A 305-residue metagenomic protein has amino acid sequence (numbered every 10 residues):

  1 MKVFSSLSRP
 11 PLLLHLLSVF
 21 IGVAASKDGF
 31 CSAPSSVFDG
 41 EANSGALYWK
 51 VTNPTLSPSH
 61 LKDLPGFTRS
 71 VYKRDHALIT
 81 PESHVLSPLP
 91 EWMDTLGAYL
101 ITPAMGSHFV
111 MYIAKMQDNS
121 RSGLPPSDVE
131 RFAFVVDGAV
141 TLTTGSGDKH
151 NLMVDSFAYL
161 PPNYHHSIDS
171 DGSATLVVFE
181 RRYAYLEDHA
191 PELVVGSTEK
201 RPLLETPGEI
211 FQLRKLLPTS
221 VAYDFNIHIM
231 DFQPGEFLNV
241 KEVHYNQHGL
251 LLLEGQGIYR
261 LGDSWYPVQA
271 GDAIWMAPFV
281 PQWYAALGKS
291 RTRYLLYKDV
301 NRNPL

Functional and structural regions predicted by a protein language model:
S8-A25: Cleavable N-terminal signal peptides of Sec/SRP-targeted secreted and luminal proteins
K27-H108, S173-F225: A short, N-terminal "cap"/entry segment at the start of jelly-roll beta-barrel domains of the cupin/DSBH fold
D94-L100, V110-S127, H228-H244, P278: Conserved short histidine dyad/triad with adjacent acidic residue
K115-M116, P126-L142, I229-F232, E242-I258: Short, conserved beta-strand element in jelly-roll/cupin
R121-Y159: Extended, compositionally biased flexible segments
A139-G145, H150, I168-D169, Q233-G235 (+2 more regions): Long compositionally biased, domain-poor regions of proteins
S146-P162, G262-P278: Short acidic-glycine-tyrosine-enriched beta hairpin
K149, S156, P162-L186, P278-P304: Ligand-binding loop in jelly-roll beta-barrel domains
